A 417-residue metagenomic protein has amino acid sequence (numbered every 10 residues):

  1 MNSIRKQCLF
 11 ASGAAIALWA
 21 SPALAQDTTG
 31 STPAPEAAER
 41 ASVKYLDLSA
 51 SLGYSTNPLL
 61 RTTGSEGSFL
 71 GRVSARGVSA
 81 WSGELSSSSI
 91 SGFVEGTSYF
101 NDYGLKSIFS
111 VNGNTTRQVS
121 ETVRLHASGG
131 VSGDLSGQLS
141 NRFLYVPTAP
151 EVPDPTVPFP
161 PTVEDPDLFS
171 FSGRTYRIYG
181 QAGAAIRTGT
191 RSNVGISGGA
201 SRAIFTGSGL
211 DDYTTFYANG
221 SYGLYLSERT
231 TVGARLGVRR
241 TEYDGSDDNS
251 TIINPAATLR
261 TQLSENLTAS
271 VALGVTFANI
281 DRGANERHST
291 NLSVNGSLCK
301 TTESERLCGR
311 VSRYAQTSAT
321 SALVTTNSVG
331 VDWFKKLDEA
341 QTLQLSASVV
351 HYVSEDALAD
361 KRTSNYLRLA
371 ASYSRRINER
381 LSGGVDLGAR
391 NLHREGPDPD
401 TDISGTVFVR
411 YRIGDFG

Functional and structural regions predicted by a protein language model:
N2-A11: Bacterial N-terminal signal peptides that target proteins for export
A11-G13, R306: A periodicity- and composition-biased signal for non-globular, repetitive helical segments
A14-L18: Hydrophobic core
A20-P22: N-terminal signal peptide c-region/cleavage motif recognized by signal peptidases
A25-G417: Gram-negative and organellar
